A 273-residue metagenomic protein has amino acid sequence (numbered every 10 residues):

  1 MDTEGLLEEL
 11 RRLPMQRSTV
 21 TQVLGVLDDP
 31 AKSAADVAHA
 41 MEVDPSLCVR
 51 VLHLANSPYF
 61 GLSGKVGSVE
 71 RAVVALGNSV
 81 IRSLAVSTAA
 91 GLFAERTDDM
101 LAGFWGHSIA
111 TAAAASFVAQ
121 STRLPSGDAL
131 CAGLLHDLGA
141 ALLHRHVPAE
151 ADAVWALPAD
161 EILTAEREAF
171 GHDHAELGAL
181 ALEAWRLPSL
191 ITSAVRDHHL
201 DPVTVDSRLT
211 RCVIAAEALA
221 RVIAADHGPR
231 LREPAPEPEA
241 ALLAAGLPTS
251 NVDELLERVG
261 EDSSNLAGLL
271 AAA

Functional and structural regions predicted by a protein language model:
M1-A151, W155, A159-A235, A272-A273: Conserved alpha-helical "signature site" that marks functionally important helical segments or helix/loop junctions
M1-G5, A241-A273: Terminal helices and disordered tails flanking the catalytic cores of nucleotide-processing hydrolases
